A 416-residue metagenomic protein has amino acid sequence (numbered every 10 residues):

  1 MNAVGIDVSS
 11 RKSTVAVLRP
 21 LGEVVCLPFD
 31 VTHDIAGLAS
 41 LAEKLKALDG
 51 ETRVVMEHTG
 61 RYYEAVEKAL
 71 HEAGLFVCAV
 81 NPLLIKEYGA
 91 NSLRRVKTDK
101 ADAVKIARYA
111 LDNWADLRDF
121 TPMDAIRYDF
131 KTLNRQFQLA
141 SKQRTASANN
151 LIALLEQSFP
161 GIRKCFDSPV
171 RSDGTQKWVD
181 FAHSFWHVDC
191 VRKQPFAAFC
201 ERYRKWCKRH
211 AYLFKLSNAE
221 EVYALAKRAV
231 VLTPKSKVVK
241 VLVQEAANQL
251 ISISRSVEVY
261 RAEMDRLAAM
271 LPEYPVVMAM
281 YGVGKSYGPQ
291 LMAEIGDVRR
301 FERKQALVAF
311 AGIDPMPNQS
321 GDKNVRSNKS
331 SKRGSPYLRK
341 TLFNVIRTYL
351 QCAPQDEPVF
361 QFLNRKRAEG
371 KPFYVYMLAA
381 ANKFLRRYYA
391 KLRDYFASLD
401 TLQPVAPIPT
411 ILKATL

Functional and structural regions predicted by a protein language model:
M1-L416: A detector of single, family-specific signature residues that are central to catalytic or substrate-handling motifs
